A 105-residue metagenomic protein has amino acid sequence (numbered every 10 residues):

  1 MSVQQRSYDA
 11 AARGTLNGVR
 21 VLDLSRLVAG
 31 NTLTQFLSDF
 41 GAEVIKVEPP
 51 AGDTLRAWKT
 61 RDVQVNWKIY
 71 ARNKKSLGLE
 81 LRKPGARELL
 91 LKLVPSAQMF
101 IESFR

Functional and structural regions predicted by a protein language model:
M1-R105: N-terminal helix-loop segment corresponding to the beta1-alpha1 unit of nucleotide/adenylate-binding folds
